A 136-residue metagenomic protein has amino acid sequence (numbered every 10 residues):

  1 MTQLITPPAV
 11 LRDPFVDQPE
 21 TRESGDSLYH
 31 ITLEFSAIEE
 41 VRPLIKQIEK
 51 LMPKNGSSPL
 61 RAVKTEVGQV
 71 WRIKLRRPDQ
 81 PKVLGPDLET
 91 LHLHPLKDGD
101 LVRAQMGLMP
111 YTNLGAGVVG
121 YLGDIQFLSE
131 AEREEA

Functional and structural regions predicted by a protein language model:
M1-K74: OB-fold ssDNA-binding interfaces and closely related basic DNA-contact patches used across DNA replication/repair
M1-Q3, E130-A136: Glycine- and charge-rich intrinsically disordered segments
T32-E34, K74, Q105-G107, D124-Q126: Residue-level recognition of well-ordered beta-strand positions that form the cores of beta-sheet-rich folds across
F35-E39, L108-P110, S129: Beta-strand elements of well-folded, non-transmembrane domains
K50-N55, L91-P95, D124-F127: Short, low-complexity, polar/charged sequence segments that are solvent-exposed and flexible
K74-L91: A beta-strand/beta-hairpin structural motif
P86-V102, M109-V119: Exposed beta-sheet edge/beta-hairpin loop segments within beta-rich domains
T112-R133: OB-fold/S1-family single-stranded nucleic acid-binding modules
